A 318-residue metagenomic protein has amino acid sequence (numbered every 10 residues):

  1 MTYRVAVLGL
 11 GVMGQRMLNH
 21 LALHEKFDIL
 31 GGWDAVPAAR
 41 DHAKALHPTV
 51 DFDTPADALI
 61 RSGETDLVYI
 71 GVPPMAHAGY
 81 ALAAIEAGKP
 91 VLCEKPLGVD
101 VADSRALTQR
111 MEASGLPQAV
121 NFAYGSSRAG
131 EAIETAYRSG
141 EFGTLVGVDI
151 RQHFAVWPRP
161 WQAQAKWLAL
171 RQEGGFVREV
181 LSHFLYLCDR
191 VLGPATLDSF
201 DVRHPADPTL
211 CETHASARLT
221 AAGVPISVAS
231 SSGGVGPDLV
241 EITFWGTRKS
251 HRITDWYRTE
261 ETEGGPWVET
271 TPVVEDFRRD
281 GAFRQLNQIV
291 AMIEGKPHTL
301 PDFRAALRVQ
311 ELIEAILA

Functional and structural regions predicted by a protein language model:
M1, K26, L67-Y69, Q288-A318: C-terminal helix-rich "cap/oligomerization" subdomain common to oxidoreductases
M1-H47: N-terminal Rossmann-like dinucleotide-binding module
A35, V273-N287: Active-site loop of classical SDR/Rossmann-like NAD(P)-dependent oxidoreductases, centered on the catalytic Tyr-X3-Lys
H42-V50, R110-S114: Short, conserved SAM-binding/catalytic segment of Class I S-adenosyl-L-methionine-dependent methyltransferases
D51-G63: Short acidic low-complexity segments
D66-L67, P73-P74, A78-G125: Beta-strand-loop-alpha-helix segment that lines the small-molecule cofactor/substrate pocket of alpha/beta enzymes
Y124-S199, P205-P208: Predominantly a Rossmann-like dinucleotide-binding segment in NAD(P)-dependent oxidoreductases
E179-V180, L185-Y257, L286-G295: Contiguous beta-strand/loop segments that form the cofactor/metal-binding neighborhood of enzyme cores
